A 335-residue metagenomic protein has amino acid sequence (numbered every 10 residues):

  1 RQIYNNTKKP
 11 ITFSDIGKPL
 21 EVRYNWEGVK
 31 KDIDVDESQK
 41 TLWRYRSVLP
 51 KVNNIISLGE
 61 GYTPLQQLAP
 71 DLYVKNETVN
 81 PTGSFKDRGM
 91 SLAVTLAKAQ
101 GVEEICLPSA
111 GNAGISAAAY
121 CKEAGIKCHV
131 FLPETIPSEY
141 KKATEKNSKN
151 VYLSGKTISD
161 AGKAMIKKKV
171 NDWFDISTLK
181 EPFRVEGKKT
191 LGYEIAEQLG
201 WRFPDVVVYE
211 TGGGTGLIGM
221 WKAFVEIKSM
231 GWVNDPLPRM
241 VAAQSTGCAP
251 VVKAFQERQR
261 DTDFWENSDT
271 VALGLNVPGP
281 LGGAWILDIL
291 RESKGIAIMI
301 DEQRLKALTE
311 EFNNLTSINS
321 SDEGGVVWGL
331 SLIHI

Functional and structural regions predicted by a protein language model:
R1-I333: PLP-dependent amino-acid enzyme catalytic core
